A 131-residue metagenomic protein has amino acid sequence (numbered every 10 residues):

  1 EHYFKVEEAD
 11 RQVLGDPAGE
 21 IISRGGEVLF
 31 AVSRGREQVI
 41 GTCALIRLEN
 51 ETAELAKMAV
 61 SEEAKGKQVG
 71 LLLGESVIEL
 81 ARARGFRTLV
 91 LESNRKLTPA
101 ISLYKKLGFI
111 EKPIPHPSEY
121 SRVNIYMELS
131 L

Functional and structural regions predicted by a protein language model:
E1-A56, S61-E63, G74-S76, L80 (+2 more regions): Acetyl-CoA-dependent GNAT
I40-C43, V69, E92: Short glycine-rich loop/turn motifs that provide flexible caps or phosphate-binding loops at active sites
S61-E63, K67, R95: Active-site acidic-Proline motif in GNAT/NAT acetyltransferases
L72-L89, L103: Conserved acyl-CoA
R87-L131: C-terminal "cap" of GNAT-fold acetyltransferases
